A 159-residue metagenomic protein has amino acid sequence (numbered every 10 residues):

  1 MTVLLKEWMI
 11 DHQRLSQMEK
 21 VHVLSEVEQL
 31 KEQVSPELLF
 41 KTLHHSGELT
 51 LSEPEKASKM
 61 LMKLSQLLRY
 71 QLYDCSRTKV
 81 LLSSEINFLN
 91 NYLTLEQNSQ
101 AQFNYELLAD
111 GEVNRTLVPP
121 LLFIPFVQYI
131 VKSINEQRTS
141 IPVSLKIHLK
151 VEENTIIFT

Functional and structural regions predicted by a protein language model:
M1-T159: Two-component histidine phosphotransfer core
